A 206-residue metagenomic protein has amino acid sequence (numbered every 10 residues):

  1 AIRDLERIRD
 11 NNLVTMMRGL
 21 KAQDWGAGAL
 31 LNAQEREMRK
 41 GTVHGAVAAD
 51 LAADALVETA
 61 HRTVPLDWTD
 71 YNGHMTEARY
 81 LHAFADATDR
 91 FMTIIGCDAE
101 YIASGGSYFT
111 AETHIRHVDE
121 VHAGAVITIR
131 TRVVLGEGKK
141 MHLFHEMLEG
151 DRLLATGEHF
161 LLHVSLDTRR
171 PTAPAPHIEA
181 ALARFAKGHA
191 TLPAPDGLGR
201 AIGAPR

Functional and structural regions predicted by a protein language model:
A1-M17: Extreme N-terminal basic, low-complexity initiation segments that serve as generic localization/processing leaders
L30-A111, L166-R206: Hot-dog-fold acyl-thioester-processing enzymes
L66, F144-E146, L161: Generic short beta-strand
F91-M141, L154-A155, L162: Hydrophobic beta-strand-centered segment that forms part of the acyl-chain substrate-binding groove
G157-H159, A175: Short hydrophobic alpha-helix segments
